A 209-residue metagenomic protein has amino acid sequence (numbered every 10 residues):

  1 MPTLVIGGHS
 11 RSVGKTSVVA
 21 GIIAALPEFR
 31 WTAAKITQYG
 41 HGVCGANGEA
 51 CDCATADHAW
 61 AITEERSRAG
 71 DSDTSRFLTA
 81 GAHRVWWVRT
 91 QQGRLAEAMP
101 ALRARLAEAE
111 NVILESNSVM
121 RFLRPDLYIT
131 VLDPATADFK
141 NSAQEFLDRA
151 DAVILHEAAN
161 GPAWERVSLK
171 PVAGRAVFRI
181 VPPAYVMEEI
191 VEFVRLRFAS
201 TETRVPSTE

Functional and structural regions predicted by a protein language model:
M1-L4: Extreme N-terminal starter segment of soluble prokaryotic enzymes
I6-I22: Glycine-rich phosphate-binding P-loop
I23-T90: N-terminal phosphate/diphosphate-binding loop that engages ATP/GTP or pyrophosphate donors across diverse enzyme folds
V85-M120: Phosphate-binding/switch loop-helix module in NTP-utilizing enzymes
A107-N111, S116-E189, F193: Conserved catalytic-core segment of NTP-binding enzymes
I190-E202: Short, hydrophobic alpha-helical segments
V205-E209: Short polybasic linear motifs
